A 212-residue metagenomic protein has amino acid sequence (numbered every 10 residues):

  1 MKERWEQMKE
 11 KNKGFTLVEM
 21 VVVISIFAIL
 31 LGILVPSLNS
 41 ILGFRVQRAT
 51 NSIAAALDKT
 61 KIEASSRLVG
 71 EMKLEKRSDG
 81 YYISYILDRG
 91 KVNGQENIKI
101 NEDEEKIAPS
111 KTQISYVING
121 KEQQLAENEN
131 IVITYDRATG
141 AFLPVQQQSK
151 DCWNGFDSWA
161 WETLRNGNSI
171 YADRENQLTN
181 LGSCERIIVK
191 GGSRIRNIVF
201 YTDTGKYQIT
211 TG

Functional and structural regions predicted by a protein language model:
M1-F15: N-terminal leader/signal peptides at the extreme start of proteins
K2-W5, I29-N51, I62, K76-G212: N-terminal helix-rich module
K13-S25: N-terminal signal-anchor/signal peptide hydrophobic helix marking the start of the first transmembrane segment
I26-I29, A56: Amphipathic, well-ordered alpha-helical segments in soluble domains
A49-E71: N-terminal alpha-helical signal peptides/signal-anchor transmembrane segments
